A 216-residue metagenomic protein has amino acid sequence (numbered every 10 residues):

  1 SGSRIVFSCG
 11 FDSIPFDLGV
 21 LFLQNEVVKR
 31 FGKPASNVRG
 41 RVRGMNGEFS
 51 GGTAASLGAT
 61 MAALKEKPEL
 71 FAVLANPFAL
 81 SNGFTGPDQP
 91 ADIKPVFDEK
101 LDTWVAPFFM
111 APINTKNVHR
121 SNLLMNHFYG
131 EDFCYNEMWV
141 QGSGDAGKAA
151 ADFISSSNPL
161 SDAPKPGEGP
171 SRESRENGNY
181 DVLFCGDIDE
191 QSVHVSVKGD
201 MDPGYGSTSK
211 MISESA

Functional and structural regions predicted by a protein language model:
S1, V20: Hydrophobic/aromatic pocket-lining and membrane-interface residues
G2-G10: Rossmann-fold dehydrogenase core element
S13-I14, L21-S215: C-terminal catalytic/substrate-binding lobe primarily of soluble NAD(P)-dependent oxidoreductases
